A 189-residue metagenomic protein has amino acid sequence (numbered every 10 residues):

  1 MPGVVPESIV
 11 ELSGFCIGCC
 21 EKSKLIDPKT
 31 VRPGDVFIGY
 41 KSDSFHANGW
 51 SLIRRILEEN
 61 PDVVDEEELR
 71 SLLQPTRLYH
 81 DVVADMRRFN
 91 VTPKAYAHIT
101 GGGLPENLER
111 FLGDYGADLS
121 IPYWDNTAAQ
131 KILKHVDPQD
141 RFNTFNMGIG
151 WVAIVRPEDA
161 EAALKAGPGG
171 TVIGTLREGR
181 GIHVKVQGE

Functional and structural regions predicted by a protein language model:
M1-W50, T175, Q187: Glycine-rich anion-binding loops of enzyme active sites
V5-L12, P61-L73, R77-E189: Glycine-/charge-enriched secondary-structure boundary and capping motifs
W50-P61: Short, compositionally biased
